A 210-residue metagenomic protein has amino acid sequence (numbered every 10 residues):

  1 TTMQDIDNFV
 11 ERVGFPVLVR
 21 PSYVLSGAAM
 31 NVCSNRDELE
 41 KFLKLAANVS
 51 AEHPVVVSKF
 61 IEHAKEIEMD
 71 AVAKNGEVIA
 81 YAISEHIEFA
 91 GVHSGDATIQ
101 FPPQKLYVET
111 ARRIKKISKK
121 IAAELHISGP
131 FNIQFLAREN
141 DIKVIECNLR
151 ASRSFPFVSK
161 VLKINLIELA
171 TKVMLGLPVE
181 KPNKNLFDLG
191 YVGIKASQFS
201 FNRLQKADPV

Functional and structural regions predicted by a protein language model:
T1-M30: A conserved helix-loop-beta module that forms one wall/lid of the active-site cleft in ATP-utilizing catalytic domains
V13-P16, S26, C33-V210: ATP-dependent carboxylate activation and anion-phosphoryl transfer catalytic cores that bind Mg-ATP to form
